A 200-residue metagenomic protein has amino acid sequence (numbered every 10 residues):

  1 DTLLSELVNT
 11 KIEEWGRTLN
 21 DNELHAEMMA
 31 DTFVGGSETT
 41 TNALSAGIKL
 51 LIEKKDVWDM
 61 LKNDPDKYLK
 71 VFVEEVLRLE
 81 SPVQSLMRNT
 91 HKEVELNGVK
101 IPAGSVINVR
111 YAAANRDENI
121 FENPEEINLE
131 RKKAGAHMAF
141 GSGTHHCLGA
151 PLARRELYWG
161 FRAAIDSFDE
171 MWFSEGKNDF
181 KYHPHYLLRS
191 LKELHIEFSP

Functional and structural regions predicted by a protein language model:
D1-P200: Cytochrome P450
